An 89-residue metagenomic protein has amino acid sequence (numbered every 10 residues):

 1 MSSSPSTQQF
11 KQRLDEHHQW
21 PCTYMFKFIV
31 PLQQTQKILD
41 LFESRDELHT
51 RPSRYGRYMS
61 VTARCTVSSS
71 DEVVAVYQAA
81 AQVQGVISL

Functional and structural regions predicted by a protein language model:
M1-S60, T66-L89: Long, contiguous binding/interaction regions
